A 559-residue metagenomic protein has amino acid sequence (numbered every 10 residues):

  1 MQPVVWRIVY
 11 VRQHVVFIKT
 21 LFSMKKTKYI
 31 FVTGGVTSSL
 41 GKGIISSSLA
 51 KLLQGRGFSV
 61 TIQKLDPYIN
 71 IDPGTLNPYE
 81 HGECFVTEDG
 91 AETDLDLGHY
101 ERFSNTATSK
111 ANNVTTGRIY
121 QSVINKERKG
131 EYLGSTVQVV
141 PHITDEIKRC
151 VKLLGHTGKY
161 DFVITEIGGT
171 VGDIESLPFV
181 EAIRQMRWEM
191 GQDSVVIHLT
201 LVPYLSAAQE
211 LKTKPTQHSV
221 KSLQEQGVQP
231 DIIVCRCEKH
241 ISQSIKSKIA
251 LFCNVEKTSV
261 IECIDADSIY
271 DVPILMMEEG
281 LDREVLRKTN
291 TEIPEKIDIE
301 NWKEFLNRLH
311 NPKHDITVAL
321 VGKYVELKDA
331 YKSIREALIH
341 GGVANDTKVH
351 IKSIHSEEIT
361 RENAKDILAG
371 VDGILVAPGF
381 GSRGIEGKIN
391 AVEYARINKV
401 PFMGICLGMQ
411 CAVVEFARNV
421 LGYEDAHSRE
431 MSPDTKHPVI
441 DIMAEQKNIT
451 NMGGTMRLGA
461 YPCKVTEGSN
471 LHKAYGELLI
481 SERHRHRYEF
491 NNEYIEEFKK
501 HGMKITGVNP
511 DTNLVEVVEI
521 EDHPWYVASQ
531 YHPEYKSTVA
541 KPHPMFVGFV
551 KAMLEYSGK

Functional and structural regions predicted by a protein language model:
Q2-P3, R7, Q13-H14: Cationic, low-complexity basic patches in intrinsically disordered or flexible, solvent-exposed regions
F22-H350, E357-G373, F380-G381, K388-Y394 (+3 more regions): Flexible phosphate-sensing "switch/lid" loops adjacent to ATP/NTP-binding sites across phosphate-transfer
G34, K64, C237, I264 (+12 more regions): Active-site proximal loops enriched in glycine and acidic residues that flank catalytic Cys/His/Asp and coordinate
T37-G43, S47-K51, G55, I367-P462 (+3 more regions): Cysteine-nucleophile active-site neighborhood
E80-E88, A266-Y270, V376, I397-M403 (+3 more regions): Short beta-alpha connecting loops at secondary-structure transitions that line or flank enzyme active sites
R308-P312, A364-D366, M431, M452-T455 (+2 more regions): Replace "in large, NTP-powered and nucleic-acid-processing enzymes" with "in large, NTP-powered factors and other
L458, P462, T466-K559: C-terminal and late-domain segments of enzyme folds
